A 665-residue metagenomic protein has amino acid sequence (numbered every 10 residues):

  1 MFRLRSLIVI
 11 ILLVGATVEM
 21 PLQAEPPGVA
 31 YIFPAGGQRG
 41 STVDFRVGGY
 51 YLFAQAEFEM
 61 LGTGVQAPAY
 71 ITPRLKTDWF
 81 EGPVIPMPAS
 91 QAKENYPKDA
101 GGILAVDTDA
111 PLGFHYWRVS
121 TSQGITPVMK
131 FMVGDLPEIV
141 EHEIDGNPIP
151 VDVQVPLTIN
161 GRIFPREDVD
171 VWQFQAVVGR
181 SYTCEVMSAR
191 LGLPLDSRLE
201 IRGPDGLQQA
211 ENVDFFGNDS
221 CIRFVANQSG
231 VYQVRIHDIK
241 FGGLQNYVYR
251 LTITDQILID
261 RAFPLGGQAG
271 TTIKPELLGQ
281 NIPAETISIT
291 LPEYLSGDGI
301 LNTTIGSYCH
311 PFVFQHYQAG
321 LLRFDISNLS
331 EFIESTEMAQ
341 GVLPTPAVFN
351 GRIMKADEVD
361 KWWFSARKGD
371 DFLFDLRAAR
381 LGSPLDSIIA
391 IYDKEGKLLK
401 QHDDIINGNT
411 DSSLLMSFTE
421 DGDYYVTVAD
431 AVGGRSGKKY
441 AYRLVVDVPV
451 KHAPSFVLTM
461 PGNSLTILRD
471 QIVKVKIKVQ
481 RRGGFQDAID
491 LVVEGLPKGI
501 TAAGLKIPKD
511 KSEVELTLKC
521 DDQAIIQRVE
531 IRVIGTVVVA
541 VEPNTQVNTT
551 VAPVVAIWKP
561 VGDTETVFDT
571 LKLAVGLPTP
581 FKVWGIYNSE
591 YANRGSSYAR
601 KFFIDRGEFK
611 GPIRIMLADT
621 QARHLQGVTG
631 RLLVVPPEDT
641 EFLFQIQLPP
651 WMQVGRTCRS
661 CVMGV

Functional and structural regions predicted by a protein language model:
L7-E19: Bacterial N-terminal signal peptides
E25-V84, S122, V133, R162-V248 (+7 more regions): Acidic, Ser/Thr/Pro-rich low-complexity intrinsically disordered segments
T42-G48, G62, W79-V128: Ligand-binding face of N-terminal immunoglobulin V-set domains in extracellular IgSF glycoproteins
A89-A92, A100-D109, R223-A226, T286-C309 (+3 more regions): Short, hydrophobic beta-strand segments
D109-Y116, L244-N246, G297-Y308, R435-K439 (+3 more regions): Short glycine/proline/serine/threonine-rich loop/turn segments at secondary-structure transition edges
P127-V133, Y247-Y249, Y317-S327, P543-V554: Edge beta-strands of extracellular beta-sandwich domains
M129-V155, V313-P346: Predominantly extracellular/luminal regions of secreted and cell-surface proteins, especially disulfide-bonded
F131-E138, R250-Q256, P292-Y294, R323-E331 (+3 more regions): Short beta-strand edge segments in extracellular beta-sheet folds
